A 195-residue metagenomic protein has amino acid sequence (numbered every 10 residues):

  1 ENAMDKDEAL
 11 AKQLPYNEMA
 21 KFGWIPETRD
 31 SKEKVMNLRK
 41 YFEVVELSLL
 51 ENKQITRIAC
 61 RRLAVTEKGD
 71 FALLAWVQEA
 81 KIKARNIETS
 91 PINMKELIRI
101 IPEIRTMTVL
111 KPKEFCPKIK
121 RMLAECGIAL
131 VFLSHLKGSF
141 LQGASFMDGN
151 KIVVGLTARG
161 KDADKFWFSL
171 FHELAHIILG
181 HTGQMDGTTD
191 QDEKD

Functional and structural regions predicted by a protein language model:
N2-P91: Interfacial/linker helices and their anchor residues that mediate assembly or domain coupling
L50-D195: Conserved binding/catalytic microenvironments
